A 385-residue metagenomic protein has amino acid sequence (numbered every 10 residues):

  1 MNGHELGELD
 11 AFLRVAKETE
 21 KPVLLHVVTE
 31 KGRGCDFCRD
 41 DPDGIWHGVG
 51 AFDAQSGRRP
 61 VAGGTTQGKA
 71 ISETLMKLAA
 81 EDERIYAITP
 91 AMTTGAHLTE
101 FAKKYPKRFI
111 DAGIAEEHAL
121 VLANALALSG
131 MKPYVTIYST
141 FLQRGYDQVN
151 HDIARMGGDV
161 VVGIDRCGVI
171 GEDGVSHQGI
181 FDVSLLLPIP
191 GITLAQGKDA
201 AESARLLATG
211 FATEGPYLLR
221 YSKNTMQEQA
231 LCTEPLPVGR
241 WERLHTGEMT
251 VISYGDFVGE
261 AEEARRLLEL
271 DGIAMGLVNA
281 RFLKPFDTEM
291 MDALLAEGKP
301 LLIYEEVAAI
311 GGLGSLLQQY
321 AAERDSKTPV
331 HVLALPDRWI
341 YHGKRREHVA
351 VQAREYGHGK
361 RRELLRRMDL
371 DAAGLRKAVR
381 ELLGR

Functional and structural regions predicted by a protein language model:
M1, L194-G197: Short acidic-hydrophobic, aromatic-tinged amphipathic segments that line or gate anion-handling sites
M1-G48, R58-K103, D111, E117-L120 (+4 more regions): Thiamine diphosphate
F12-L13, Q148, L206-L207: Short beta-alpha junctions and helix-cap segments that line functional grooves
G50-D53: Acidic/polar residues at beta-strand termini and the immediately following turn/coil
H97, F109, E116-L126, M131-T136 (+2 more regions): Extended, hydrophobic alpha-helical segments in both membrane/secreted and soluble proteins
I180-F181, I189: Short, solvent-exposed loop/turn segments at the edges of secondary structure
Q196-F211: Conserved glycine-bearing catalytic or ligand-binding loops at nucleotide- and phosphate-handling centers of large
